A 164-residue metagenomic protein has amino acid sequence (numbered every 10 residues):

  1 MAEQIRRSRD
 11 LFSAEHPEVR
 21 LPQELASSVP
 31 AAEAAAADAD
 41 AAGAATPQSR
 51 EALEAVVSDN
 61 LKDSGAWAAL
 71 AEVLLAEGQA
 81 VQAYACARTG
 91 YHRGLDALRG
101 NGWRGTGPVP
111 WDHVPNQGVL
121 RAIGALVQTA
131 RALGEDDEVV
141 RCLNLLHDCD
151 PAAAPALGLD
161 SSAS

Functional and structural regions predicted by a protein language model:
M1-G65, L70-N101, R131-S164: N-terminal alpha-helical interaction modules that lie
P47-R50, Q117-R121: Amphipathic alpha-helical repeat elements characteristic of tetratricopeptide repeat
S64, H113-N116, L120: Start-of-helix signal in alpha-solenoid helical-repeat scaffolds, especially tetratricopeptide repeats
W67, L74, V119, I123-L126: TPR repeat positional signature
L98-H113: Acidic, Ser/Thr- and Gly/Pro-rich intrinsically disordered linkers and low-complexity segments that flank or connect
W111, V127-R131: A detector of long soluble domains/segments in diverse envelope-associated and cytosolic proteins
